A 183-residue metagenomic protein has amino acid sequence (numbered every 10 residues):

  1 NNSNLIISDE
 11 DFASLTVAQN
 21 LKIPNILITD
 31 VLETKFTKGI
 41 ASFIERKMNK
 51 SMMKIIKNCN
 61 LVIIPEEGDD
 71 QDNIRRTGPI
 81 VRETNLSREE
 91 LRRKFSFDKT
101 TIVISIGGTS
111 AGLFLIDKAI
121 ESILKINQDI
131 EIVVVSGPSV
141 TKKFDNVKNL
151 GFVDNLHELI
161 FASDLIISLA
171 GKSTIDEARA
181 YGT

Functional and structural regions predicted by a protein language model:
N1-I55, E66-G68: Active-site and donor-binding regions of nucleotide-sugar-utilizing enzymes
N4-L5, L61, T101, L165: Structural motif
L5-E10, L27, N155-T183: A donor-sugar binding/catalytic signature common to diverse glycosyltransferases and related nucleotide-sugar
D9-A13, I64-D70, V134-K142: Short, polar loop motifs at secondary-structure junctions
I23-N25, N73-E83, F144-V153: Active-site regions of enzymes building and remodeling cell-envelope glycoconjugates
D30-K35, V81, F152-N155: Short, acidic/turn-prone active-site loops that include or flank metal/cofactor- and phosphate-binding residues
S42-S110: A nucleotide-sugar donor-handling region in carbohydrate enzymes
E89-L165: Donor-nucleotide binding loops and adjacent catalytic segments primarily of GT-B fold Leloir glycosyltransferases
